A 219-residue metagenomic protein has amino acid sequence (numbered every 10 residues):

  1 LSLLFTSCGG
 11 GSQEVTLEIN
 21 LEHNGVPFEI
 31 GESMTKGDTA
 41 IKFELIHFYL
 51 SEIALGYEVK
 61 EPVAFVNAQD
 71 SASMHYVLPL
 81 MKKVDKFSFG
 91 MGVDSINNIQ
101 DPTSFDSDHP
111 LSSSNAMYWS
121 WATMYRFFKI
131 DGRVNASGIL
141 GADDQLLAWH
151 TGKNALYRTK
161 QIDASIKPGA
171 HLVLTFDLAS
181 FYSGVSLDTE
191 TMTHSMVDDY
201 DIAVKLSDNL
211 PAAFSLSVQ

Functional and structural regions predicted by a protein language model:
L4-S7: C-terminal motif of bacterial Sec signal peptides marking the signal peptidase cleavage site
G9-Q219: A short, solvent-exposed, low-complexity linear motif enriched for acidic/polar residues with Pro/Gly/Ser/Thr
